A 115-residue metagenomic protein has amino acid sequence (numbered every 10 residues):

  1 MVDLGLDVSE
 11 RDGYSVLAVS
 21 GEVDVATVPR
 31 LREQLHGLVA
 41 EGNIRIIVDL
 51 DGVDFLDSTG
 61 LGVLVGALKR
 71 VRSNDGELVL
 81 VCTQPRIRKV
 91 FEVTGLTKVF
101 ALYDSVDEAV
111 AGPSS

Functional and structural regions predicted by a protein language model:
M1-A18: Short beta-strand/loop segment at the start of cytosolic alpha/beta domains
R11-D12, D51, D107: Conserved catalytic submotifs in the C-terminal HATPase_c
E22-F100: Amphipathic alpha-helical interaction surfaces in cytosolic regulatory modules
V28, V106-D107: Residues at or immediately preceding the N-termini of alpha-helices
P85, D107-E108: Acidic phosphotransfer microenvironment of two-component signaling modules
A101-S105: Short acidic-hydrophobic, aromatic-tinged amphipathic segments that line or gate anion-handling sites
A109-S115: A short, charged, amphipathic alpha-helix used as a generic interaction element across diverse proteins
